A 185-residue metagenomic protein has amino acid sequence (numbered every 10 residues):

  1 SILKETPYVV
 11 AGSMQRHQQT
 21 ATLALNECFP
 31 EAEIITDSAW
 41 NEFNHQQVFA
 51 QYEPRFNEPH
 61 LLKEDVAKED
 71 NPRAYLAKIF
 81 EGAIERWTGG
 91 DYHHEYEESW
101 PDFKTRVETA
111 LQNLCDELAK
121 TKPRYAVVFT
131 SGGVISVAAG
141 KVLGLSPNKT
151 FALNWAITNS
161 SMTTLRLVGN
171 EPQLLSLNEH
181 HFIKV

Functional and structural regions predicted by a protein language model:
S1-E5, A110-Q112, D116: ANL superfamily AMP-binding
I2-K78: Phosphate-coordination/substrate-recognition cap region in phosphate-metabolizing enzymes
V10, P123-T130: Beta-strand elements within well-structured catalytic alpha/beta cores of enzymes that handle phosphate/sulfate esters
H17-T20, S99, F103-L114: Alpha-helical packing segments of well-folded alpha/beta enzyme cores
L61-D102: Short glycine/proline- and acidic residue-enriched helix-loop micro-motifs that form flexible lids or anion-recognition
G132-S136: GST superfamily/GST-like fold recognition
S146-E171: Domain-level recognition of soluble alpha/beta enzyme cores, biased toward histidine phosphatases/phosphomutases
P172-V185: Acidic, His/Gly-rich catalytic cores of divalent-metal-dependent hydrolytic chemistry
